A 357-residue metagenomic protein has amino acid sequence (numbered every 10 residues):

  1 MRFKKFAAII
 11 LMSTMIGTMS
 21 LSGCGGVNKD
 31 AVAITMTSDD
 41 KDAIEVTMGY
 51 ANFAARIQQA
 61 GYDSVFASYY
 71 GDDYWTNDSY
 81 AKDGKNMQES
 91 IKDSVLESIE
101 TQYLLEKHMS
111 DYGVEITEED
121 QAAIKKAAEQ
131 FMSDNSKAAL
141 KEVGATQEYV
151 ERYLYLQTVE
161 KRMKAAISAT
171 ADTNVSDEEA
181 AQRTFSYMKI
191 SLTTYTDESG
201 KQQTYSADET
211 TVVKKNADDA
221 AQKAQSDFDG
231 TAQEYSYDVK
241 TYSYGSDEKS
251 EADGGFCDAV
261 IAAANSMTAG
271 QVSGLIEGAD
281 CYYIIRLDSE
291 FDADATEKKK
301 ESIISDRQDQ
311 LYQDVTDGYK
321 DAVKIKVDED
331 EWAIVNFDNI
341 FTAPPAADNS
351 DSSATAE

Functional and structural regions predicted by a protein language model:
R2-F3, G25-G26: Basic/polar, acidic-poor N-terminal "presequence/leader" segments that form or can form short amphipathic helices
K4-I16: Sec-dependent N-terminal signal peptides
M19-G23: C-terminal motif of bacterial Sec signal peptides marking the signal peptidase cleavage site
G26-K29, A138-V212, G255-E357: PPIase-associated folding chaperone regions across multiple families
V27-V143: N-terminal targeting/tethering segments
D30-Y69, Y103-M109, V114, T158-I167 (+5 more regions): FKBP-type peptidyl-prolyl cis-trans isomerase
A81-L96, L105-E115, A145-V150, S199-K223 (+2 more regions): Second-shell loop/turn segments in exported
K215-A259, S289: Peptidyl-prolyl cis-trans isomerase
